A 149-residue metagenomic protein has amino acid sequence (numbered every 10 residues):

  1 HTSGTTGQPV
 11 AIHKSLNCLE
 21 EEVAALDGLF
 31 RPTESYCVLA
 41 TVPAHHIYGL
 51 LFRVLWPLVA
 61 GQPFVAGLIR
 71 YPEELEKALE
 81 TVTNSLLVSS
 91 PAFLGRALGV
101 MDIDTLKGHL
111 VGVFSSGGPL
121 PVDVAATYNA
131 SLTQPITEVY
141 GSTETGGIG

Functional and structural regions predicted by a protein language model:
H1-A24: Conserved AMP-binding A3 loop
T2-T5, V38, L50, L87 (+3 more regions): Conserved S/T- and glycine-rich ATP-binding loop of Class I adenylate-forming
K14, S89, L120: A conserved hydrophobic position in a structured secondary element of the catalytic/binding core that shapes
L19-E22, S89-S90, S116: Replace "coordinates the UDP/GDP/TDP-sugar" with "coordinates nucleotide-activated sugar donors
E21-C37, H45-L86: Conserved AMP-binding/adenylation subdomain of ANL enzymes
Y71, F93-L94, L120: Alpha-helix capping/helix-boundary segments
G99-G149: Gly/Ser/Thr-rich phosphate-binding loop
